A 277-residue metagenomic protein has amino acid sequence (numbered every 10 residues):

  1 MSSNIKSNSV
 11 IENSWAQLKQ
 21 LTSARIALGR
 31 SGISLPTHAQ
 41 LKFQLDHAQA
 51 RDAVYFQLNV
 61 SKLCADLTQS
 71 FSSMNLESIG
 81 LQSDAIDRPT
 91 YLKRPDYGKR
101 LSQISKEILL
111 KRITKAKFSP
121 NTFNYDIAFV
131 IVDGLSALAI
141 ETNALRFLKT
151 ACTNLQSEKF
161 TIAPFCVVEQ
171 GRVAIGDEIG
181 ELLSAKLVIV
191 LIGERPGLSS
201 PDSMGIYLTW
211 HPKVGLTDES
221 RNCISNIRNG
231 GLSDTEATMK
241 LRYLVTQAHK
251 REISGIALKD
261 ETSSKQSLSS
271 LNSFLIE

Functional and structural regions predicted by a protein language model:
S2-E107, S267-L271: Active-site loop/lid in soluble adenylation, ligation, and acyl-transfer enzymes
D52-E77, N143, T150-F165, D234 (+1 more regions): Alpha/propeptide regions of enzymes that mature by internal proteolysis
F71-L76, T122, P201, T217: A generic structural signal for short, non-catalytic loop/turn and secondary-structure boundary residues
S83-D84, V132-G134, V168-Q170, L191-R195 (+2 more regions): Fold-independent oxyanion-binding glycine-rich loops and adjacent beta-strand/coil segments at enzyme active sites
I86-R88, A137, G197, G215: Short, acidic Gly/Pro/Ser/Thr-rich loop/turn segments
K99-A116, T122-V130, G134-V188, S199 (+2 more regions): Conserved mixed alpha/beta catalytic, RNA-binding, or beta-rich assembly cores of soluble enzyme, regulatory
E194-E277: C-terminal functional extensions of proteins
